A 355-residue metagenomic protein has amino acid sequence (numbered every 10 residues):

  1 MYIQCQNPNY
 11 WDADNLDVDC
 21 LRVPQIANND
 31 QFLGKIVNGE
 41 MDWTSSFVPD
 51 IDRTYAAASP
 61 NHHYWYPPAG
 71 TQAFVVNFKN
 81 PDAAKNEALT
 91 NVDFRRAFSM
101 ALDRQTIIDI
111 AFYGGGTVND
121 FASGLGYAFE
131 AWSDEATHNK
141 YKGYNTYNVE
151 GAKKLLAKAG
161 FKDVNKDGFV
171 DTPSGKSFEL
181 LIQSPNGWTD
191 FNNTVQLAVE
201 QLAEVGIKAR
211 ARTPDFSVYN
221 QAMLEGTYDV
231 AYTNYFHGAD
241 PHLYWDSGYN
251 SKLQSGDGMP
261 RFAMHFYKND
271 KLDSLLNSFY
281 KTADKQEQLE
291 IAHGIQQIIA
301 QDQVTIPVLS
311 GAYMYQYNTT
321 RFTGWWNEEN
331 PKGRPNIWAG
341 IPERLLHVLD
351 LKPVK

Functional and structural regions predicted by a protein language model:
M1-A111, A128-G168, T172-V304, W326-P335 (+1 more regions): Extracytoplasmic/periplasmic ligand-capture domains
G114-A136, Y313-F322: Mature extracytoplasmic/periplasmic domains
V308: Active-site-proximal polar cores
